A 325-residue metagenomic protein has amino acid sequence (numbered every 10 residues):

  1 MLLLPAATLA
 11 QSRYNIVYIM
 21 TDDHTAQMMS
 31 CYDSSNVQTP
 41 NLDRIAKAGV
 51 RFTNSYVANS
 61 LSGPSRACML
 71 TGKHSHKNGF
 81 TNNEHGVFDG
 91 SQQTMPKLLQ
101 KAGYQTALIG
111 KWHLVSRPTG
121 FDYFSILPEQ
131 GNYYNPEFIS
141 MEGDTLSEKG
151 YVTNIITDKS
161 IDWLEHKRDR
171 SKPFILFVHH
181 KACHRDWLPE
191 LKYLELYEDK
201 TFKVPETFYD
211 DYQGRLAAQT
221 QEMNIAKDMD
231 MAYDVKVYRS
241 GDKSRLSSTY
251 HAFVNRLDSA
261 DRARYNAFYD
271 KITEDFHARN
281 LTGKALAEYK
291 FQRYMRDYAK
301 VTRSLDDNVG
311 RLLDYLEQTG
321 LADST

Functional and structural regions predicted by a protein language model:
P5-A7: N-terminal signal peptide c-region/cleavage motif recognized by signal peptidases
L9-T325: Formylglycine-dependent sulfatase
